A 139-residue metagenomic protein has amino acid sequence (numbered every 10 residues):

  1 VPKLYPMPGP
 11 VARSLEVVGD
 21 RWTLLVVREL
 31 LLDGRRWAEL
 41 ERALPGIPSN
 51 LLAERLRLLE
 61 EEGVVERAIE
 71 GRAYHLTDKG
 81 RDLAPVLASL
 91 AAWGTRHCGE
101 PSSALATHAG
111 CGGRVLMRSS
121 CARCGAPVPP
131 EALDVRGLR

Functional and structural regions predicted by a protein language model:
V1-P6: N-terminal intrinsically disordered/low-complexity leader segments
P8-I47: N-terminal helix-turn-helix DNA-binding core of bacterial DNA-binding proteins
G19, I69-S89: Basic, amphipathic "hinge/linker" alpha-helix immediately C-terminal to the N-terminal HTH DNA-binding motif
N50: Key DNA-contact positions within bacterial/archaeal DNA-binding proteins
R55: Residues within the DNA-recognition helix of helix-turn-helix
G63: Glycine-centered, phosphate/nucleic-acid-interacting loop/turn motifs that mediate DNA/RNA or nucleotide
A88, A92-R139: C-terminal regulatory/oligomerization modules of transcriptional regulators
